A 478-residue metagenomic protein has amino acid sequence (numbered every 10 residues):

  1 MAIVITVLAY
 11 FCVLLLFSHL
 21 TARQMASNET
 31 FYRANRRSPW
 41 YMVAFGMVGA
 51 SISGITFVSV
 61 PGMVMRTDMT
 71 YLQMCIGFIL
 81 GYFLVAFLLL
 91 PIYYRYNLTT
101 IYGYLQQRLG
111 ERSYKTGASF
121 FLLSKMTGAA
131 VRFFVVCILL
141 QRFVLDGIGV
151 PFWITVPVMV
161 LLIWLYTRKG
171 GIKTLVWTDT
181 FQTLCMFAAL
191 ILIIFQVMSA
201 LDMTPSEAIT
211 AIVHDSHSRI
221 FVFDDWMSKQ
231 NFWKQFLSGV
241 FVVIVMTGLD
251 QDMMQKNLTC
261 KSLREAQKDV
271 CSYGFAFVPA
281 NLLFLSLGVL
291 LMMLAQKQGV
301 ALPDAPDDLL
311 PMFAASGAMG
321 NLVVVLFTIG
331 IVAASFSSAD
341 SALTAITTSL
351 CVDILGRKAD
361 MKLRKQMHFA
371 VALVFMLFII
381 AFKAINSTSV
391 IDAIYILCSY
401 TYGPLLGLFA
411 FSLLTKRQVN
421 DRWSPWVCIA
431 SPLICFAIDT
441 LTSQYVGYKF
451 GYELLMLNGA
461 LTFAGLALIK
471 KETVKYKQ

Functional and structural regions predicted by a protein language model:
M1-Q478: Membrane-embedded helix-loop-helix hairpins and adjacent transmembrane boundary segments in multi-pass transporters
